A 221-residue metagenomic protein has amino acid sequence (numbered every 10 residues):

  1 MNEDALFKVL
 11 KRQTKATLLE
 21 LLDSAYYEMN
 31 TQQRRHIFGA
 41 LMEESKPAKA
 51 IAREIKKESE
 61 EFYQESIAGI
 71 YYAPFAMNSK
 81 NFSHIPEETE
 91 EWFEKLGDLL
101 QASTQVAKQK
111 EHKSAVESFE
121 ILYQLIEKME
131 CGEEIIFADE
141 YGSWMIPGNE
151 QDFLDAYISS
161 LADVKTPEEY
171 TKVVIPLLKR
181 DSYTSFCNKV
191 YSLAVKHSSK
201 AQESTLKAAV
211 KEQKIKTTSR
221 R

Functional and structural regions predicted by a protein language model:
D4-K8, A16, D23, Y27-R221: Eukaryote-biased, non-catalytic alpha-solenoid scaffold regions
Q13: Residue-level signal for short amphipathic helical patches enriched in basic/charged and nearby hydrophobic residues
